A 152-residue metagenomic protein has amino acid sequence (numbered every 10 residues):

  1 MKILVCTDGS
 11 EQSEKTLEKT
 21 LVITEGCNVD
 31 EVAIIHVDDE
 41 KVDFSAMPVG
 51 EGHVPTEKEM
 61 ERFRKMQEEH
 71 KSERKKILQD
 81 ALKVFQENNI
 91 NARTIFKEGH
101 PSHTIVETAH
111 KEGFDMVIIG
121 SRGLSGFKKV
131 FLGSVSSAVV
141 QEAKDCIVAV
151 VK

Functional and structural regions predicted by a protein language model:
M1-K2, K152: Absolute protein N-terminus
K2-E61, N88: Small/aliphatic-rich secondary-structure junction motif
C6-T7, I95, G120: Active-site-adjacent beta-strand anchor residues
K15, T104, G126: Phosphate- and divalent-cation-binding pockets in alpha/beta enzyme and binding domains that engage nucleotide-derived
A33-I35, R93-K97, A149: General small-molecule cofactor/ligand-binding pocket signal
P55-E73: A short acidic, glycine-rich active-site loop that binds or catalyzes chemistry on phosphate/adenosine moieties
K76, D80-V117: Structural beta-alpha unit
E107-K152: Gly/Ser-rich helix-loop-strand patches that form or flank binding pockets for ribonucleotide-derived cofactors
